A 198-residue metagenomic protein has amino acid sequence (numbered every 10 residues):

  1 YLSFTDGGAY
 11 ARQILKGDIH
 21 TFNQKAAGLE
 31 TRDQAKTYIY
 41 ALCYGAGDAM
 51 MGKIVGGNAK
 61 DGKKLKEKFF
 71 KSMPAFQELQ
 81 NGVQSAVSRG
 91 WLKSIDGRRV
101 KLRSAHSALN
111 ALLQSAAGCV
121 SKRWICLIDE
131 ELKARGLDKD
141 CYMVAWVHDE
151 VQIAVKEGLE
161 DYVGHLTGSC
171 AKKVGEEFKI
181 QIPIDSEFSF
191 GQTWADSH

Functional and structural regions predicted by a protein language model:
Y1-H198: Conserved catalytic core of nucleotide polymerization and phosphodiester-bond processing enzymes
